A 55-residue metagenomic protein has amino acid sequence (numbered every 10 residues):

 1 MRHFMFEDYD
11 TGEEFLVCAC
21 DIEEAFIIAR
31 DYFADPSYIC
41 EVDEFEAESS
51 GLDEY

Functional and structural regions predicted by a protein language model:
M1-E13: Short aromatic-glycine-(Arg/Gly/Cys) micro-motifs in beta-strand/loop hairpins
D31-Y55: Short, mixed-charge low-complexity intrinsically disordered segments
